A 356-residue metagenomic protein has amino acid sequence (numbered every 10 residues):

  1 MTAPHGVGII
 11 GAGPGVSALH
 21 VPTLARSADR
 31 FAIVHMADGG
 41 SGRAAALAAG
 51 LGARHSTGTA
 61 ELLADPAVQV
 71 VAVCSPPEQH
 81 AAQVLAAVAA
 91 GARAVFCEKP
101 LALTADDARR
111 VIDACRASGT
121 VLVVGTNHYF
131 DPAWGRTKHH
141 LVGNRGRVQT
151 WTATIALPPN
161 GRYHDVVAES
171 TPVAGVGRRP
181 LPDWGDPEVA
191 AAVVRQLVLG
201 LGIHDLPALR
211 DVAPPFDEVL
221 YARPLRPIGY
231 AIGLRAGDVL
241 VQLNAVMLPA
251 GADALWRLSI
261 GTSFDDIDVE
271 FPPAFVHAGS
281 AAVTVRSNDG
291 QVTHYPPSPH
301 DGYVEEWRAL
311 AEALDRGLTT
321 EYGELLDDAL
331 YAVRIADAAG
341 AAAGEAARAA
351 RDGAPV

Functional and structural regions predicted by a protein language model:
M1, V70-A72, A236, A309-V356: C-terminal helix-rich "cap/oligomerization" subdomain common to oxidoreductases
M1-L51: N-terminal Rossmann-like dinucleotide-binding module
G6, F31-H35, Q69-V71, L122 (+1 more regions): Short active-site oxyanion
L51-A114: Beta-loop-alpha module in the N-terminal Rossmann-like domain of NAD(P)-dependent dehydrogenases, especially those
A102-V173: A contiguous active-site-proximal alpha/beta segment in oxidoreductase catalytic domains
G125-P132, Y163-F216, A329: Mid-domain beta-loop-alpha active-site segment that forms a flexible, acidic cofactor/metal-binding surface
G143-D186, L197, E218-L225, Q242-A245: NAD(P)-dependent dehydrogenases' Rossmann-like dinucleotide-binding region
V193-F275, P297, G302-G317, D337-A339 (+1 more regions): Contiguous beta-strand/loop segments that form the cofactor/metal-binding neighborhood of enzyme cores
